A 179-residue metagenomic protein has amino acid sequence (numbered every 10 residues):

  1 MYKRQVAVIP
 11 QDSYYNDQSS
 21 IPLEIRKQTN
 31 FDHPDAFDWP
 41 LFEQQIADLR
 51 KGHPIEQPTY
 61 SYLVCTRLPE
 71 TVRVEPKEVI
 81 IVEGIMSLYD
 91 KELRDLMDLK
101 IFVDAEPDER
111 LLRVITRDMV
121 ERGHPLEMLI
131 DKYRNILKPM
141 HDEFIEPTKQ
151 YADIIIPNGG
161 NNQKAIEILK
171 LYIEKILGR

Functional and structural regions predicted by a protein language model:
M1-Q5: Conserved small/polar residues in nucleotide/adenosyl-binding loops
V6-V8, K100-F102, D153-I155: Conserved beta-strand scaffold positions in the cores of enzyme catalytic domains, especially in NTP/NDP-utilizing
A7, N16-V64, V79: Conserved nucleotide-sensing/catalytic segment adjacent to the nucleotide-binding pocket in NTP-handling enzymes
A36-W39, E43, D104, G123 (+3 more regions): Amphipathic alpha-helical transducer elements in NTP-driven molecular machines
T59-R67, I80-I85, N135-P139: Short gly/ser/thr-rich secondary-structure transition/capping motifs
L68-R122, L177: ATP-dependent NMP and nucleoside kinases share a basic, alpha-helical "lid"
E75-P76, T116, V120, K138-R179: NTP-dependent small-molecule kinase module
L126-K138: Acidic, metal/cofactor-coordinating or nucleic-acid-engaging core segments within structured domains
